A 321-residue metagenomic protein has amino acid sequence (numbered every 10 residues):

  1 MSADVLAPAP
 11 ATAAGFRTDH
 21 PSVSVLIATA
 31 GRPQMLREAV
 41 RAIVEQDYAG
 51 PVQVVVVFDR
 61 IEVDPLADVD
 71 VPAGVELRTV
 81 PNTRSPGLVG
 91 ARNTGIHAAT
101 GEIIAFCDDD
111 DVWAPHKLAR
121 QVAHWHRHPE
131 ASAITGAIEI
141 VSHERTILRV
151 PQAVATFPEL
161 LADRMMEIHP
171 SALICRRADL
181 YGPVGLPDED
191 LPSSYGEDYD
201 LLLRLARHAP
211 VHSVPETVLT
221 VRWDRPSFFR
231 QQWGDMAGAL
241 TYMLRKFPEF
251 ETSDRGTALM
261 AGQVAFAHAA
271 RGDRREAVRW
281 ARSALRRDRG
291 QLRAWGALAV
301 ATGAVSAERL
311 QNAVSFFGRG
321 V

Functional and structural regions predicted by a protein language model:
P21-S24, Q53, D200: Cell-envelope/extracellular polymer assembly enzymes that use nucleotide-activated donors
R41-P51: Short, acidic, metal-binding catalytic loop of nucleotide-sugar glycosyltransferases
P51-I61, R78-N82: Short beta-strand/loop segment that forms part of the nucleotide-sugar
A73-V75, G90-A91, R120-G185, D224: Flexible acidic/His/Gly-enriched loops in nucleotide-sugar-dependent glycosyltransferase catalytic domains
N82-A99: Glycine-rich, basic loop-to-helix element that forms the pyrophosphate-binding segment of sugar-nucleotide handling
I104: Short aromatic/hydrophobic "clamp" motif used to bind/position activated sugar donors
V154-G234: Conserved nucleotide-sugar donor-binding catalytic segment
E159-A162, T217, V221-D224, F229-R255 (+1 more regions): Catalytic core of nucleotide-sugar-dependent glycosyltransferases
